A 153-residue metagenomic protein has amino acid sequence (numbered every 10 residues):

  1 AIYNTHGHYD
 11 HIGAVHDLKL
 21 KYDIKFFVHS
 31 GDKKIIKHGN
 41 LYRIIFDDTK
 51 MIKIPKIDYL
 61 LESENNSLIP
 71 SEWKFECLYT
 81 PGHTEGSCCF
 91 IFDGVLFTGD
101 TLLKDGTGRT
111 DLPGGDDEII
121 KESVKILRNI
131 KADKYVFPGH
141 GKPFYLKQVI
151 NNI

Functional and structural regions predicted by a protein language model:
A1-S67: Active-site HxH/HxHxD metal-binding segment of metal-dependent hydrolases
L41-I44, K74-I153: Metallo-beta-lactamase
P70-S71: A conserved mid-domain beta-alpha-beta active-site/ligand-binding segment of alpha/beta enzyme cores
